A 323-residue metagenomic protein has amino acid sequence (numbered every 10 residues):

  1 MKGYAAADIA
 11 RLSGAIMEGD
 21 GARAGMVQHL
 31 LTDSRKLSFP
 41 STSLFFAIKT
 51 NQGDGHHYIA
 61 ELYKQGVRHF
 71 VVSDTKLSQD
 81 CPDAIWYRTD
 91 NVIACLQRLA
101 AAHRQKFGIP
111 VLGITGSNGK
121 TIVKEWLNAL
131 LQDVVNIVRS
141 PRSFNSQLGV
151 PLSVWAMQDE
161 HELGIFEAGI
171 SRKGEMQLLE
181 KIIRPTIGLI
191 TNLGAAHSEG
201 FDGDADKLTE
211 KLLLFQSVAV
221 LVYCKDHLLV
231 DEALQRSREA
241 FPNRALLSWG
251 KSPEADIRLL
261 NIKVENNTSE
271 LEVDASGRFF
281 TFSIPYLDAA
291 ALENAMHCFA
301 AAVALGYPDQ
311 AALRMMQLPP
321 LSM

Functional and structural regions predicted by a protein language model:
M1-R98, L260, L287, Y307-Q310 (+1 more regions): N-terminal leader/targeting and accessory segments in enzymes
A10, I59, K124-N128, F299: A generic structural signal for short, well-ordered alpha-helical segments in conserved domains
S13, L77-C81, L189-M323: Acidic, Mg2+-coordinating active-site environments of NTP-dependent enzymes
G21, D90, P141, W249-S252 (+1 more regions): Residues at the C-termini of beta-strands that transition into short coil/loop
T32, A47, V72, R88 (+6 more regions): Structural signal for conserved beta-strand scaffold positions within catalytic alpha/beta enzyme cores
P40, G53-H57, I122, L148 (+2 more regions): Residues that form or flank phosphate/diphosphate-binding pockets in enzymes that use nucleotide phosphates
F46-K49, R139-P141, F166-E167, L260 (+2 more regions): Thr-Gly-centered strand-to-loop micro-motif
A94-K225, D231-R244, R278, V303-L305: Phosphate-binding loop of NTP-binding sites
